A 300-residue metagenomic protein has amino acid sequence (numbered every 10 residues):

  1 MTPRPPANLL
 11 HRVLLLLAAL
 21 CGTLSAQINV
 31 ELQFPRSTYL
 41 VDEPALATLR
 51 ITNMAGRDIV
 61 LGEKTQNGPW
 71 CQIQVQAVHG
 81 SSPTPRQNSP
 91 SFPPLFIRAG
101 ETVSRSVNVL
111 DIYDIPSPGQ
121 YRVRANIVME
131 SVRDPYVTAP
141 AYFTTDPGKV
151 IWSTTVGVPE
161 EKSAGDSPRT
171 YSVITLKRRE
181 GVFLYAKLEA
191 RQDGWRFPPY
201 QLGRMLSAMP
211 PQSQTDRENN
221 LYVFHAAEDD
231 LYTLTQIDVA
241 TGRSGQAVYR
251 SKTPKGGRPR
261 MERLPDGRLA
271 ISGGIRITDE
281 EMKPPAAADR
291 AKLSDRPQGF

Functional and structural regions predicted by a protein language model:
T2-L14: Bacterial N-terminal signal peptides that target proteins for export
H11-T23: Bacterial N-terminal signal peptides
Q27-L32, T38-L40, P44-L110, Q120-I127 (+3 more regions): Contiguous segments within soluble domain cores/interaction surfaces
Y113-P147: Terminal connector regions
V137-P168: Low-complexity, Pro/Ser/Thr- and charge-rich linker/hinge segments at domain boundaries
S163-K187, Q212-E228, P259-D279: Short beta-strand elements that form the blades of beta-propeller/WD-repeat-like and other beta-sheet-rich scaffold
L184-R204, T233-S251, T278-G299: Surface-exposed loop/turn elements that mediate protein-protein interactions on large endomembrane-trafficking
R204-S213, R250-L264: Repeated scaffold domains used in trafficking and secretory/extracellular systems, primarily beta-propellers
